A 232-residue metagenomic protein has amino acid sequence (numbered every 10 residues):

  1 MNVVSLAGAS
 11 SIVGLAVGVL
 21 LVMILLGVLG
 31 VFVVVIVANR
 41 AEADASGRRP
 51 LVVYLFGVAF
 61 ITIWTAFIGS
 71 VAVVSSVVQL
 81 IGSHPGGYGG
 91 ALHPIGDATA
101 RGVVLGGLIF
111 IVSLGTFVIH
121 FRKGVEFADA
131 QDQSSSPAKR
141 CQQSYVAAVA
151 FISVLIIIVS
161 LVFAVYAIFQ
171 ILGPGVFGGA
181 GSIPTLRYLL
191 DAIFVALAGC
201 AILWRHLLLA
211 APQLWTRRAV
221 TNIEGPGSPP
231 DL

Functional and structural regions predicted by a protein language model:
M1-L232: Hydrophobic/aromatic interaction determinants used to assemble and anchor large protein complexes
